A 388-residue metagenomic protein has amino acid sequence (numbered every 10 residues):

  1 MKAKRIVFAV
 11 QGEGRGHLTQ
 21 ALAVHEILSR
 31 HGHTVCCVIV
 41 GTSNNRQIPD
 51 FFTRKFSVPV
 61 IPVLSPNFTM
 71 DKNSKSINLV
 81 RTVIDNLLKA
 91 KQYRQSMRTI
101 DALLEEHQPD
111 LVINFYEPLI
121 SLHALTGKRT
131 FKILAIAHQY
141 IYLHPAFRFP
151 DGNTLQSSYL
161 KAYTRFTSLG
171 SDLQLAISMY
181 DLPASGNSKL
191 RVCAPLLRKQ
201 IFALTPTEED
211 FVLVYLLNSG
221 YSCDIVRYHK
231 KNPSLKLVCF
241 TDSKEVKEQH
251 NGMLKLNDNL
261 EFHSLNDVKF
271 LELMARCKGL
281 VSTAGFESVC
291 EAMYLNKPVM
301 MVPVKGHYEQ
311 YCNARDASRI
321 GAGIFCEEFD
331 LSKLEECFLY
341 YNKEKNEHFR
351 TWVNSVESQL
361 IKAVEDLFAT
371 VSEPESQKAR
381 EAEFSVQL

Functional and structural regions predicted by a protein language model:
A3, G12, R30-H31, V35-L88: Conserved nucleotide-sugar phosphate-binding/catalytic loop shared by glycosyltransferases and other
V10-L22: A short, glycine/small-residue-rich beta-strand->loop->alpha-helix junction that serves as a flexible
T53, D101-L111, S121-L134: Glycosyltransferases and closely related glycan-assembly transferases that use nucleotide-activated donors
S74-L111, P118-L119: Conserved nucleotide-sugar donor-binding subdomain of glycosyltransferases
V112-F115, E272-C312: A donor-sugar binding/catalytic signature common to diverse glycosyltransferases and related nucleotide-sugar
F131-V192: Active-site-proximal region of nucleotide-activated glycan assembly enzymes, centered on histidine/acidic-rich loops
A194-R276: Donor-nucleotide binding loops and adjacent catalytic segments primarily of GT-B fold Leloir glycosyltransferases
C337-L388: C-terminal amphipathic helix plus adjacent low-complexity, charged tail appended to glycosyltransferase catalytic
